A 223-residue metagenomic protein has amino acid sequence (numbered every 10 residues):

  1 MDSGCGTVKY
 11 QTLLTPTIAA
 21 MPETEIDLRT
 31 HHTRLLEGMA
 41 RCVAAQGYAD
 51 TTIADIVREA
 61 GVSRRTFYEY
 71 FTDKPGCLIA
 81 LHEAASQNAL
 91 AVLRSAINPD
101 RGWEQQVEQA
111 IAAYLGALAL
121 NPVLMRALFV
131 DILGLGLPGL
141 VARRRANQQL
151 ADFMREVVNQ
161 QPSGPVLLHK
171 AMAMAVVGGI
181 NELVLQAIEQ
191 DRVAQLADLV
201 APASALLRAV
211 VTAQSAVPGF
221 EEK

Functional and structural regions predicted by a protein language model:
M1-T30, V158, S215-K223: N-terminal intrinsically disordered/low-complexity leader segments
L28-M39, I56, L81-A89, L93: Generic hydrophobic, amphipathic alpha-helix propensity
R34, C42-G76, A80: Helix-turn-helix
A80, R94-L120: Hydrophobic alpha-helical connector segments
A89, A127-L128, I180: Short, structured motif recognition centered on aromatic/hydrophobic residues
A117, E156, K170-A194, L206-F220: Amphipathic C-terminal alpha-helical segment
L118-P138, R155, L185: Amphipathic alpha-helical segments used for helix-helix packing
L137-P162, K170-E182, A197-A205: Amphipathic alpha-helical packing segments from all-alpha helical-bundle domains
